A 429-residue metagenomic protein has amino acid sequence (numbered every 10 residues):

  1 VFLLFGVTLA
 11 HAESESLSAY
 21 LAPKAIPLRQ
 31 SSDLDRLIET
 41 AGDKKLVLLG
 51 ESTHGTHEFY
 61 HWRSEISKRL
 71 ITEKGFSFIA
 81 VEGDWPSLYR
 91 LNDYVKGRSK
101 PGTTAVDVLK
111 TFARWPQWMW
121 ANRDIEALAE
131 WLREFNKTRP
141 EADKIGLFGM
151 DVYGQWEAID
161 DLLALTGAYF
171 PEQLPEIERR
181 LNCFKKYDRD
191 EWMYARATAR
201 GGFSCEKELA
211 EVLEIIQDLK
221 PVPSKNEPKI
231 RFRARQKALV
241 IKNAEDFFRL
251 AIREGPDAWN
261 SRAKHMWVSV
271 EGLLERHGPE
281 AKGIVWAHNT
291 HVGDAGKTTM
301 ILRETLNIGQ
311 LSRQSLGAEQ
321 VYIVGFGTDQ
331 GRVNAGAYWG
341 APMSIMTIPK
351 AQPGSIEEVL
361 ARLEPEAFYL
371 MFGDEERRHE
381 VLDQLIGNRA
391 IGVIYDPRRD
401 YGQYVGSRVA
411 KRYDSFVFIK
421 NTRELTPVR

Functional and structural regions predicted by a protein language model:
V1-G6: Bacterial N-terminal signal peptides
H11-R429: Structured catalytic-domain cores with a bias toward divalent-metal coordination
